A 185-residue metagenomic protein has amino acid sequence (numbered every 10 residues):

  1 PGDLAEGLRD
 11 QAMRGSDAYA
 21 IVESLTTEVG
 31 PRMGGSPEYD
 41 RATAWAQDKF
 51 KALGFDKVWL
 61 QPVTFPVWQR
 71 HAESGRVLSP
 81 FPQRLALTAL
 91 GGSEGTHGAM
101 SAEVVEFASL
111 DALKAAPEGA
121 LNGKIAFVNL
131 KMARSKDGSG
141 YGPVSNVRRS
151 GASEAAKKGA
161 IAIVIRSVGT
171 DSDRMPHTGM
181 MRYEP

Functional and structural regions predicted by a protein language model:
G2-S36, M175-G179: N-terminal capping segment at the start of a domain
L4, D17-V22, V29, E38-A46 (+2 more regions): Stable alpha-helical elements in mature extracytoplasmic
R9-D17, P80-R84, S167-S172: Short, functional N-terminal and low-complexity linear motifs
M13, A18, A86, L90-S93 (+1 more regions): Generic detector of short alpha-helix boundary/capping microenvironments and adjacent low-complexity segments
E23, T27-D137: Noncatalytic luminal/extracellular "stalk/propeptide" segments of secretory-pathway proteins
Q83, N146, M180-Y183: A glycine- and small-aliphatic-rich helix-loop capping segment at beta-alpha/alpha-beta transitions that lines
A108-R174: A conserved hydrophobic secondary-structure block that centers on an alpha-helix together with its immediately flanking
T170-P185: Short acidic, glycine/proline-enriched helix-loop-strand junctions
